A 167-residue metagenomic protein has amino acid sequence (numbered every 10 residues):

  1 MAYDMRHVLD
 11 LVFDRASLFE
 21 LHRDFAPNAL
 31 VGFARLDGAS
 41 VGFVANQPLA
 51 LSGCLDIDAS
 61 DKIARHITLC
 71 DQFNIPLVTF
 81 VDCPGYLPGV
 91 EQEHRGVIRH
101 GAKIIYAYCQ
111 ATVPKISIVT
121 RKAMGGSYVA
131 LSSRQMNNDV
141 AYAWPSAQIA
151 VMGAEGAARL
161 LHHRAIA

Functional and structural regions predicted by a protein language model:
M1-A167: Ligand-binding clefts of soluble mixed alpha/beta catalytic domains
